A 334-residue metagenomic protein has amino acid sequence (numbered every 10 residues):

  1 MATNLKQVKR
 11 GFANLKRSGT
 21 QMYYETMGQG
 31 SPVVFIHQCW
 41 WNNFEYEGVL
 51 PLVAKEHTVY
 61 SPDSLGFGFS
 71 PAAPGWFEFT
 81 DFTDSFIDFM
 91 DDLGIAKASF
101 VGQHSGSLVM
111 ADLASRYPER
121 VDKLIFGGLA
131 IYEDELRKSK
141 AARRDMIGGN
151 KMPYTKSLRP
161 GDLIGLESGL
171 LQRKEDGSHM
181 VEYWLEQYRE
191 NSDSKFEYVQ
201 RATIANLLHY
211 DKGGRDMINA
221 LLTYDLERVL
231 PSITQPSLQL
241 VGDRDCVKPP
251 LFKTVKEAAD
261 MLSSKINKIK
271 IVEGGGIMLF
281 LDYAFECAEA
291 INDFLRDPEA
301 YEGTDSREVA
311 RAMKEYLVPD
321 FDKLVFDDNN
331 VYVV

Functional and structural regions predicted by a protein language model:
A2-Q21: N-terminal cap/lid segment of alpha/beta-hydrolase-fold proteins
T20-P71: Conserved HGGG/HGGXW glycine-rich cap/lid loop of the alpha/beta-hydrolase fold
Y60-S105, R116, F280, F285 (+1 more regions): Active-site loop/oxyanion-hole signature of alpha/beta-hydrolase fold enzymes
S107-P118, L124: Short glycine-enriched nucleophile-adjacent loop and the immediately C-terminal alpha-helix near the catalytic center
S115, K123-G169: Flexible "cap/lid" loop of the alpha/beta hydrolase fold
E135-L136, P160-S232: Conserved alpha/beta-hydrolase catalytic His-Asp/Glu region
P236-G275: Conserved loop-alpha-helix segment in the C-terminal half of the alpha/beta-hydrolase fold that carries the catalytic
K265-Y332: Catalytic active-site module of serine/aspartate enzymes centered on a nucleophile-bearing elbow/loop
